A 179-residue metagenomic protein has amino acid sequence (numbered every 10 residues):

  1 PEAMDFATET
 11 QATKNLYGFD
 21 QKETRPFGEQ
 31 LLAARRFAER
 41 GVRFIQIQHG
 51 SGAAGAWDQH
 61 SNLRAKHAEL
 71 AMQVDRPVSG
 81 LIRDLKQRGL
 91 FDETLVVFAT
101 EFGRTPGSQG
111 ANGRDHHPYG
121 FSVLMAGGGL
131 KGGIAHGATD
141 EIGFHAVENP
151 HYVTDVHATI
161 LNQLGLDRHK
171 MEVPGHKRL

Functional and structural regions predicted by a protein language model:
P1-L179: Ligand-binding pockets and gating/stacking loops
